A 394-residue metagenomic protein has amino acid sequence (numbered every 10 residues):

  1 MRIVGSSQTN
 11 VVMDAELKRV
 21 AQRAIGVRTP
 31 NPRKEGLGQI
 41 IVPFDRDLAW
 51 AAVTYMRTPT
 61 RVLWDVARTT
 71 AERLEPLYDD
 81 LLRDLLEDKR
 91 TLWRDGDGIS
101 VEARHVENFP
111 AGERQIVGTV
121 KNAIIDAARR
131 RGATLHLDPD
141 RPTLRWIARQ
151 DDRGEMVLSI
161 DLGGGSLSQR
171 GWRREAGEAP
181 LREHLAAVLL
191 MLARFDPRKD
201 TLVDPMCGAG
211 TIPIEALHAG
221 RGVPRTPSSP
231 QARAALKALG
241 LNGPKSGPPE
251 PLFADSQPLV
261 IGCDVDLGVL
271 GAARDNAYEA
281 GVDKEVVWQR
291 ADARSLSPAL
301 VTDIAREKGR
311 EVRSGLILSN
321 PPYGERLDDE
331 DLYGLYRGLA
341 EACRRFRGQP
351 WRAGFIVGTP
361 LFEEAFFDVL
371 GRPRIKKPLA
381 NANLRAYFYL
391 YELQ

Functional and structural regions predicted by a protein language model:
M1-P142: Non-catalytic nucleic-acid substrate-recognition regions in nucleic-acid-modifying enzymes
M1-Q8, V12-E16, V20, C263-A272 (+2 more regions): Conserved Class I SAM-dependent methyltransferase catalytic core
V106-F109, S166, P322-R326: A short, flexible beta-alpha/helix-coil linker loop
W146-G163: C-terminal edge-of-domain segments
L158-R194: SAM-dependent Rossmann-like transferase core, predominantly class I methyltransferases with a strong bias toward
L181-P298: Conserved S-adenosyl-L-methionine
V223, P227-G247, R306-I317, P322-P360: SAM-dependent methyltransferase catalytic-core segment centered on the flexible catalytic loop and adjoining short
S295-E311: Short conserved loop adjoining the S-adenosyl-L-methionine
